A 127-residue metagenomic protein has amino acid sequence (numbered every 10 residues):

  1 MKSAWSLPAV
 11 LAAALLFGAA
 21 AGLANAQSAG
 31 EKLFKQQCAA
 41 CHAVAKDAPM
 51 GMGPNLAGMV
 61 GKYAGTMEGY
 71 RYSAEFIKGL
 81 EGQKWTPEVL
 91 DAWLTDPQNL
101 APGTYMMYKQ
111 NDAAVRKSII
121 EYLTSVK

Functional and structural regions predicted by a protein language model:
M1-A12: Bacterial N-terminal signal peptides that target proteins for export
V10, A19-Q27: Sec/Tat signal peptide C-region and signal peptidase I cleavage site
L15-F17, D96: Short, solvent-exposed helix-helix connector turns and helix-capping sites enriched in acidic/polar residues
F17-G18, K35: Charged, amphipathic alpha-helical interaction segments
Q27, E31-G82, T95-P102, V126-K127: Periplasmic/extracellular electron-transfer cofactor-ligation site, primarily the c-type cytochrome heme-c attachment
K84-K127: C-terminal capping alpha-helices of c-type cytochrome domains
